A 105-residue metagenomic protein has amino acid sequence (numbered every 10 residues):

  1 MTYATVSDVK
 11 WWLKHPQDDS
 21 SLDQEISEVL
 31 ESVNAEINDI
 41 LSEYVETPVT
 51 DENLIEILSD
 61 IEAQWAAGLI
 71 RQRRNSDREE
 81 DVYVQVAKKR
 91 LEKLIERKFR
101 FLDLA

Functional and structural regions predicted by a protein language model:
M1-I57, K89-A105: Conserved short "hinge" loops at termini or chain/domain junctions
Q24, D81-Q85: Short, charged, amphipathic alpha-helical segments
I40, G68-R71, V84: Broad hydrophobic/π-residue packing in well-ordered secondary structure
D60-Q72: Short, hydrophobic/amphipathic alpha-helical patches that form generic packing surfaces within helical domains
R74-E79: Charged, low-complexity interaction regions
